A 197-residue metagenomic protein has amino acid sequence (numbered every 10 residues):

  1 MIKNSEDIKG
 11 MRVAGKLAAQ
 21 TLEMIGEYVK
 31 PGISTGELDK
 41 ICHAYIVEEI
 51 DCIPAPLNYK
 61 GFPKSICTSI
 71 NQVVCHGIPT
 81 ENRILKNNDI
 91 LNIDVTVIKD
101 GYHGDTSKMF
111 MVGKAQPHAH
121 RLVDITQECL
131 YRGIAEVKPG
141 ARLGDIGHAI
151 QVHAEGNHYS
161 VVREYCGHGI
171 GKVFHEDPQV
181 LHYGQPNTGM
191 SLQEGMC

Functional and structural regions predicted by a protein language model:
M1-C197: Active-site neighborhoods and metal-handling regions in enzymes and metal-associated proteins
